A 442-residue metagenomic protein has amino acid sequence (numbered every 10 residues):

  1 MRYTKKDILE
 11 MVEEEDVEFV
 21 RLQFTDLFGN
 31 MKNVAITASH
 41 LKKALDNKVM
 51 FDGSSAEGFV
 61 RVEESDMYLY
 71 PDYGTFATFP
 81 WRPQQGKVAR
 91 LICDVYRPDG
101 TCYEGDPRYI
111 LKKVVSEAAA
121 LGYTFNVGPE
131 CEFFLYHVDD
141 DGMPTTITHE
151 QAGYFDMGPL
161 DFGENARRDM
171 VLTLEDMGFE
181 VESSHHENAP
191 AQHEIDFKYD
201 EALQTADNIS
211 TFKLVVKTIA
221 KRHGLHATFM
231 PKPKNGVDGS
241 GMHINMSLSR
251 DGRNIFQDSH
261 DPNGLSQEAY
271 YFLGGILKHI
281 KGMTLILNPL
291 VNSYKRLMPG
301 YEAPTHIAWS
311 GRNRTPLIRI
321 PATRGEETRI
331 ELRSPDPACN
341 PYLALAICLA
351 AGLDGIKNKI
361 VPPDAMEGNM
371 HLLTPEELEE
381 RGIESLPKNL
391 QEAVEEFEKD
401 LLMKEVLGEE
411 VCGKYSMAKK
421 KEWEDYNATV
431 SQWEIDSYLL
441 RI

Functional and structural regions predicted by a protein language model:
M1-S183, T205, L225, R381-I442: ATP/Mg2+-dependent ligation/transfer catalytic cores
F19, V88-I92, G128-E132, Q192-E194 (+4 more regions): Broad gene-expression machinery/nucleic-acid interaction feature
D26, Y96-C102, P159, Y199-T205 (+4 more regions): A generic structural motif
P80-K87, T124-N126, S184-A189, V237 (+2 more regions): Short glycine/proline-enriched loop/turn "hinge" motifs that connect secondary-structure elements and lie
N126-H137, T146, M177-F197, A227-S247 (+1 more regions): Core alpha/beta catalytic barrel or barrel-like domain that forms the active/cofactor pocket in diverse metabolic
I147-M157, P190-T205, K234-G239, D251-F256: Active-site-proximal beta-alpha loop/turn segments in soluble metabolic enzymes
G158, F162-A166, S183-A189, E201-F212 (+4 more regions): Short, contiguous, pocket-lining structural segments that sit at or immediately flank catalytic/ligand-binding sites
T211, T218-K221, L225-H226, S249-I442: Catalytic-core signal marking the mid-to-C-terminal active-site face
